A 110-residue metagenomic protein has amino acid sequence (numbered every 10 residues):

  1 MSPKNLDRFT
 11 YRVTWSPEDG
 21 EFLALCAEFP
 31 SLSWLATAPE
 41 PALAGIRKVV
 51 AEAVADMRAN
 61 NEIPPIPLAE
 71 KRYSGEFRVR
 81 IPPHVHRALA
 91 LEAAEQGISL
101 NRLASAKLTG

Functional and structural regions predicted by a protein language model:
M1-L25, F29, A44: N-terminal segment of the canonical double-stranded RNA-binding domain
M1-T10, R47-G110: Short, charged, surface-exposed hinge/linker loops at domain edges that act as mobile lids or interdomain connectors
G20, A38-P41, V49, L100-N101: Generic hydrophobic secondary-structure packing signal
E21-L23, W34-A36, L89: Short acidic, gly/pro-rich beta-turn/loop elements at beta-sheet edges and active-site/ligand-binding grooves
F29-P41: A short, exposed loop/beta-hairpin motif centered on an aromatic-Gly-Thr core
